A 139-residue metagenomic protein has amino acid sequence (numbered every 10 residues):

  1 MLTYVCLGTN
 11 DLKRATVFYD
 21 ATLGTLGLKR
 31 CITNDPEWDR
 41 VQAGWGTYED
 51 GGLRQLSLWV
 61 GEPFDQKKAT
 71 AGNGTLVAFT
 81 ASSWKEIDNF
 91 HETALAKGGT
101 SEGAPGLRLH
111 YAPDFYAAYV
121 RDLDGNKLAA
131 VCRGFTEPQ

Functional and structural regions predicted by a protein language model:
M1, T70-G74, A112: Short glycine-enriched loop/turn motifs at secondary-structure junctions
M1-T16, G27-K29, V77, V131-Q139: N-terminal beta-strand motif that seeds the catalytic metal site of vicinal oxygen chelate
L7-R54: Core segments of cupin and vicinal oxygen chelate
N10-R14, V77-A118, L123: Vicinal oxygen chelate
W38-N89: Long, continuous compositionally biased terminal/linker segments
Y119-F135: Short, contiguous alpha-helical
